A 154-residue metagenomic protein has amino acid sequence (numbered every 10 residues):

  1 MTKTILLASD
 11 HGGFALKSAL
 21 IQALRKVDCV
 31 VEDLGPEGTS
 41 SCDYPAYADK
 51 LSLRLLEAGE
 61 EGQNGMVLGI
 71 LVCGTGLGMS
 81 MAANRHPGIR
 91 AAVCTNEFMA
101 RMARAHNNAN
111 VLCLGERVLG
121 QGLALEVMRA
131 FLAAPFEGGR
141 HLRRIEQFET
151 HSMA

Functional and structural regions predicted by a protein language model:
T4-I5, M66-G69, G88-R90: Short active-site oxyanion
L6-A15, E97-A154: C-terminal binding/interaction regions
A15-K26: Short, solvent-exposed amphipathic alpha-helices that sit in or adjacent to ligand/effector-binding or catalytic
K17-S18, S80-A82, L123-A124: Short glycine-/acidic-enriched loop or helix-start segments at secondary-structure transitions that form or flank
K26, E57-E61, T150-A154: Generic C-terminal helix-cap and adjacent flexible tail
V30-S41: A short beta-strand-loop structural module common to alpha/beta enzyme folds
Y47-T75: Short, structured active-site "lid" loops
L71-R117: Mid-chain, well-packed structural core segment of small domains
